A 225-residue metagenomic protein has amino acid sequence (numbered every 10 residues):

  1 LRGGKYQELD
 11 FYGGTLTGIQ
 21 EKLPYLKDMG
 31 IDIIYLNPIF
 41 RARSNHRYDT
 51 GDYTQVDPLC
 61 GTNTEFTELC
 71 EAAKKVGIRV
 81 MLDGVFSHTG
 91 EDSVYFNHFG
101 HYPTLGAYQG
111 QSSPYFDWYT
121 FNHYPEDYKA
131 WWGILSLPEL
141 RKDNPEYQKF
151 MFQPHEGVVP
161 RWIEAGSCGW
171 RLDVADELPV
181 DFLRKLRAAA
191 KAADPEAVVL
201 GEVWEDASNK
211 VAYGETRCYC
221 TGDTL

Functional and structural regions predicted by a protein language model:
L1-L82, S87-T89, V94-H98, K149: N-terminal structural segment of carbohydrate-active enzymes
L9, R141, G169-L172: Active-site oxyanion-binding pockets that recognize sulfate/phosphate
T15, I19-K22, E65, L69 (+4 more regions): Alpha-helical packing segments of well-folded alpha/beta enzyme cores
K27-M29, K74, Q109, I163-E164 (+1 more regions): Extracellular/periplasmic catalytic domains that process cell-envelope and extracellular macromolecules
N45-D57, F86-K129, A212-T224: Aromatic- and acidic-residue-enriched segments that line the glycan-binding/catalytic groove of carbohydrate-active
D49-T54, S136-P138, C168-W170: Short amphipathic alpha-helical segments
T67-I78, S87-H88, S93-T104, V158-P160 (+2 more regions): Active-site-proximal helices and loops of the catalytic beta/alpha 8
V94-E156, P160-A165, A175: Active-site-adjacent "subsite" loops/lids of carbohydrate-active enzymes
